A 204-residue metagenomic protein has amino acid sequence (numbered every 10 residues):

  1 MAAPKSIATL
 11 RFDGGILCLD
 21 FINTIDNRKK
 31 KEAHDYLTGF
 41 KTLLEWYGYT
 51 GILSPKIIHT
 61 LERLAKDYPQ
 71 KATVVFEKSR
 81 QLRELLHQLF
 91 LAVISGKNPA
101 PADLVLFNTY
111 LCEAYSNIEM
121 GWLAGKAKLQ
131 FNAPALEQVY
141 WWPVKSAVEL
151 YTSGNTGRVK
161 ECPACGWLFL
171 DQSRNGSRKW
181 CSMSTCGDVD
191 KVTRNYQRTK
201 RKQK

Functional and structural regions predicted by a protein language model:
M1-E161: Short helix-coil boundary/hinge micro-motifs
K126-K204: Cys/His-clustered metal-coordination modules, chiefly Zn-binding fingers
